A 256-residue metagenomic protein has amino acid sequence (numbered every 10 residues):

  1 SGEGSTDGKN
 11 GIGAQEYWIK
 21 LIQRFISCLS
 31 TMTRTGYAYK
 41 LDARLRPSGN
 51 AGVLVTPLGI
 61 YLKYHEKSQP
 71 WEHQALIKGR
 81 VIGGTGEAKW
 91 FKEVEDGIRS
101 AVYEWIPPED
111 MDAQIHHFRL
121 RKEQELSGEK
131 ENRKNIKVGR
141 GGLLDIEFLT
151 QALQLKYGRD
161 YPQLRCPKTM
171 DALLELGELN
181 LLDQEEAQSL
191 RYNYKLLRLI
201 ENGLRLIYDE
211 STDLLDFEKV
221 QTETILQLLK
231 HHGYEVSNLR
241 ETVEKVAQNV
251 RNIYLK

Functional and structural regions predicted by a protein language model:
S1-K256: A nucleotide- and high-energy phosphate-metabolite-utilizing enzyme signature
